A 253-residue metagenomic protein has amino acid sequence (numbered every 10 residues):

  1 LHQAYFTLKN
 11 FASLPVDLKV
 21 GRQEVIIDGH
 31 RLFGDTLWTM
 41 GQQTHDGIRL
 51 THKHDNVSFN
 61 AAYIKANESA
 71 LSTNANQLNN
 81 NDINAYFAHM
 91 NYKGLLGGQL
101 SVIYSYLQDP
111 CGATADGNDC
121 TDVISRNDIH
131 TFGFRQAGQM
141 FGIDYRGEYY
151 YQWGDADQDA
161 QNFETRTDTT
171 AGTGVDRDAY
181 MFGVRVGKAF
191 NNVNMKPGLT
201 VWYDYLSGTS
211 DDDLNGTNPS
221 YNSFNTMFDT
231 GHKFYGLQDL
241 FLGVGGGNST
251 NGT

Functional and structural regions predicted by a protein language model:
L1-M40, T44-H45: Well-ordered mid-protein domain cores that form the structural environment of catalytic cofactors
K9, N67, L96, Q108-P110 (+5 more regions): Generic alpha-helical secondary structure signal
L14-L18, T36-N215: Signature for the C-terminal beta-barrel architecture of outer-membrane proteins
I26, H30, V123, G147 (+3 more regions): Alpha-helical context
R31, W38, G117, T121 (+5 more regions): Generic alpha-helix detector with strongest preference for long hydrophobic helices that associate with membranes
G198-T253: C-terminal structural cap/anchor segments
